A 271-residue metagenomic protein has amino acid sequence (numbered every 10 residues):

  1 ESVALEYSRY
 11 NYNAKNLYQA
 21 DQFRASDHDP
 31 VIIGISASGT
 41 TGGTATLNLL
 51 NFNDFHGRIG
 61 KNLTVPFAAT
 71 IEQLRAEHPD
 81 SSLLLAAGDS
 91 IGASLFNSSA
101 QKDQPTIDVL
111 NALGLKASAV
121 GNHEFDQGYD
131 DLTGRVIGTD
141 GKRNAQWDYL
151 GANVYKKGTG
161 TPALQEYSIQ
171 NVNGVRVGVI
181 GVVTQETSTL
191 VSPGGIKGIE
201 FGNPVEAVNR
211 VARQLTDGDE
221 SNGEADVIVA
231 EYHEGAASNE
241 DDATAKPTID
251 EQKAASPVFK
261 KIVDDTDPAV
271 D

Functional and structural regions predicted by a protein language model:
E1, I35-S38: Conserved beta strand-loop-helix elements of the APE1-like EEP
Y7-R9, N16-A25, G39-D271: Acidic, metal/ion-coordinating pockets
N13-K15, V31: Intrinsic disorder/low-complexity detector
H28: Short, conserved phosphate/pyrophosphate- and ester-handling motifs at nucleotide-, phospho-/glycolipid
V31-I33, S168: Short beta-strand scaffold segments in enzyme catalytic cores
